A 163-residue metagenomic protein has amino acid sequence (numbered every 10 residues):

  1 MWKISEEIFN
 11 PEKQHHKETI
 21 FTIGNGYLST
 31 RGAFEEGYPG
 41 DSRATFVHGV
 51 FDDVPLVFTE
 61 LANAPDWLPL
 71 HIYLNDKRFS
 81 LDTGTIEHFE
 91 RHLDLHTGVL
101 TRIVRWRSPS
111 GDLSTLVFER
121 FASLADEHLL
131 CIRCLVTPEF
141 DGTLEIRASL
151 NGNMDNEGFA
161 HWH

Functional and structural regions predicted by a protein language model:
M1-H163: Beta-sandwich/jelly-roll carbohydrate-recognition scaffolds of carbohydrate-active enzymes
